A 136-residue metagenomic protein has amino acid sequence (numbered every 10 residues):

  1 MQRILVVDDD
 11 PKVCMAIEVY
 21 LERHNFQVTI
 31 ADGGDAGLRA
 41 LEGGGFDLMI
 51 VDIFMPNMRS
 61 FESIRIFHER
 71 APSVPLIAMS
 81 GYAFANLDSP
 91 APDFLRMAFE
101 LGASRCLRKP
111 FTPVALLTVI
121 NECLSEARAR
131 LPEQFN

Functional and structural regions predicted by a protein language model:
M15-R23: Charged docking surfaces used in two-component/phosphorelay signaling
I30-R39, S60: Helix N-cap/capping motif at the beta->alpha junctions
G44-I50: Active-site beta3 strand of CheY-like receiver
D52, S80: Active-site residues of response regulator receiver
M55: Receiver (REC) domain active-site loop signature in two-component systems and cognate sites in sensor histidine kinases
F61-V74, D93: Short amphipathic alpha-helix used as the core "switch/output" element in two-component signaling
E62, A83-R105, T118: Alpha4 helix (beta4-alpha4-beta5 surface) of REC/receiver domains from two-component response regulators
L107-N121: C-terminal output helix
